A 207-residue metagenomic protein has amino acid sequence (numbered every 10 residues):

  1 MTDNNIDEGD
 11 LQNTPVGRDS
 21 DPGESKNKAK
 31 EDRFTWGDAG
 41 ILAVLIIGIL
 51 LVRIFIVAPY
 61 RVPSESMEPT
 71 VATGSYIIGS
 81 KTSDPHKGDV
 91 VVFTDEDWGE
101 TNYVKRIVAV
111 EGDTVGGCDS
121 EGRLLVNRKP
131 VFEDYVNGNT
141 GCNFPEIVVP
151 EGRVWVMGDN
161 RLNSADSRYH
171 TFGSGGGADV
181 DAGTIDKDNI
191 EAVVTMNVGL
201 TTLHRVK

Functional and structural regions predicted by a protein language model:
M1-N102, T171, G175-K207: Protein maturation boundaries and topogenic segments
G74-S75, D89, D113, R153 (+1 more regions): Structural motif
T82, E96, S120, D159-N160 (+2 more regions): Short, surface-exposed secondary-structure boundary micro-motifs
K105-G116: RNA pseudouridine synthases
L125-R128: Short strand-turn-strand beta-turns centered on an Asx-Gly dipeptide
V131-F132: Short hydrophobic beta-strand segments in globular cytosolic domains
N137-G152: Acidic loop->beta-strand submotif enriched in PP2C/PPM serine/threonine phosphatases
